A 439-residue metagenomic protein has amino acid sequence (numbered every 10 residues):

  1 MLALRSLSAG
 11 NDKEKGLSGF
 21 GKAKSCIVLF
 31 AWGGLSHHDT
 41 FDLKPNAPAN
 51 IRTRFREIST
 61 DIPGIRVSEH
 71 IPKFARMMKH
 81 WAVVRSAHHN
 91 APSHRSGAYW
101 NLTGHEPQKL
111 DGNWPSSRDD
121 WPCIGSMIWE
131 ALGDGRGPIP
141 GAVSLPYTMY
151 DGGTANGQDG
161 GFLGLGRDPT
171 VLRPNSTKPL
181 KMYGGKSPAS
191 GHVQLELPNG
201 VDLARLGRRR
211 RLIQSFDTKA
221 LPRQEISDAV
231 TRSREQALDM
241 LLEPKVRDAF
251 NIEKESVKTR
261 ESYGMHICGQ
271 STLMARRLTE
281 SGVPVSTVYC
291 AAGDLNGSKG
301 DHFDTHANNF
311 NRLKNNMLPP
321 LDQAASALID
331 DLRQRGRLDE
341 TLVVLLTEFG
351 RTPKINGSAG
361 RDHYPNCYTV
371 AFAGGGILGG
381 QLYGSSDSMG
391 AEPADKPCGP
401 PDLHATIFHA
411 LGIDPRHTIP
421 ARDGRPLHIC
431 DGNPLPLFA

Functional and structural regions predicted by a protein language model:
M1-A439: Ligand-binding pockets and gating/stacking loops
